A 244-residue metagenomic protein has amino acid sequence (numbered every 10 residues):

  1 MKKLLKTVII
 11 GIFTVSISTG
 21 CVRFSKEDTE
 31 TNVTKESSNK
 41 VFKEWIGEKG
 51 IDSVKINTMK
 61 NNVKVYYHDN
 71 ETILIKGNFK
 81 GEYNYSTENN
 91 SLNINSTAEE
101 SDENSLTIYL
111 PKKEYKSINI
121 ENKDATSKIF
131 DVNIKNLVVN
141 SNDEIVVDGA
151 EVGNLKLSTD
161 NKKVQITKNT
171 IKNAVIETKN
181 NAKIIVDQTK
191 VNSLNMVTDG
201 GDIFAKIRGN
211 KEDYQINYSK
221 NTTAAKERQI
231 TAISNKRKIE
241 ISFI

Functional and structural regions predicted by a protein language model:
M1-I244: Intrinsically disordered, low-complexity terminal regions
